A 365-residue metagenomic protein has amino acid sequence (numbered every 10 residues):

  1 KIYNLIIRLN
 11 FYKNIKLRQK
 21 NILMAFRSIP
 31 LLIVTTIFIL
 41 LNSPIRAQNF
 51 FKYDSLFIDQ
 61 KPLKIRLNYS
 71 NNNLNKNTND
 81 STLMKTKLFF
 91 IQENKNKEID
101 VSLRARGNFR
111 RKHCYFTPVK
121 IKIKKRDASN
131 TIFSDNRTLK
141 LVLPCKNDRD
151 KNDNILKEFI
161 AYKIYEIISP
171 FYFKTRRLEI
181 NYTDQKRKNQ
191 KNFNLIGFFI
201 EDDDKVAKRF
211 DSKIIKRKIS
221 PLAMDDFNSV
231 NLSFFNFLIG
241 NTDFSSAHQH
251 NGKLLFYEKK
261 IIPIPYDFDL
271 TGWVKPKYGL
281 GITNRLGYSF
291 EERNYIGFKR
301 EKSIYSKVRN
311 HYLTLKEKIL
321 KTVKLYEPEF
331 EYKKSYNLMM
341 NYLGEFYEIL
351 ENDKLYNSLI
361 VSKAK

Functional and structural regions predicted by a protein language model:
Y3-Q48: Bacterial Sec-dependent N-terminal signal peptides
Q48-K365: Phosphate/dinucleotide-binding and metal-coordinating scaffold of catalytic cores in nucleotide-dependent enzymes
